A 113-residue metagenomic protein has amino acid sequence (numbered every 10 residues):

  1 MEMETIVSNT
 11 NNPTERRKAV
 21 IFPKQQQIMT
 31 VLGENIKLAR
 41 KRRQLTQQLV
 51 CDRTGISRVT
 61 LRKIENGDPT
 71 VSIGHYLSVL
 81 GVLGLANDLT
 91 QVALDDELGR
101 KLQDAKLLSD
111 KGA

Functional and structural regions predicted by a protein language model:
M1-T30, L89-A113: N-terminal flexible/basic segments that precede or flank functional cores
E34-L49, D110-A113: Short basic helix-loop element that most often maps to the first helix and adjoining turn of HTH DNA-binding modules
K41, D52, G81: Short polybasic/polar patches that bind polyanions
Q44-R62: Short alpha-helical DNA-recognition segment
G74-Q91: DNA major-groove recognition helix of helix-turn-helix/homeodomain DNA-binding modules
